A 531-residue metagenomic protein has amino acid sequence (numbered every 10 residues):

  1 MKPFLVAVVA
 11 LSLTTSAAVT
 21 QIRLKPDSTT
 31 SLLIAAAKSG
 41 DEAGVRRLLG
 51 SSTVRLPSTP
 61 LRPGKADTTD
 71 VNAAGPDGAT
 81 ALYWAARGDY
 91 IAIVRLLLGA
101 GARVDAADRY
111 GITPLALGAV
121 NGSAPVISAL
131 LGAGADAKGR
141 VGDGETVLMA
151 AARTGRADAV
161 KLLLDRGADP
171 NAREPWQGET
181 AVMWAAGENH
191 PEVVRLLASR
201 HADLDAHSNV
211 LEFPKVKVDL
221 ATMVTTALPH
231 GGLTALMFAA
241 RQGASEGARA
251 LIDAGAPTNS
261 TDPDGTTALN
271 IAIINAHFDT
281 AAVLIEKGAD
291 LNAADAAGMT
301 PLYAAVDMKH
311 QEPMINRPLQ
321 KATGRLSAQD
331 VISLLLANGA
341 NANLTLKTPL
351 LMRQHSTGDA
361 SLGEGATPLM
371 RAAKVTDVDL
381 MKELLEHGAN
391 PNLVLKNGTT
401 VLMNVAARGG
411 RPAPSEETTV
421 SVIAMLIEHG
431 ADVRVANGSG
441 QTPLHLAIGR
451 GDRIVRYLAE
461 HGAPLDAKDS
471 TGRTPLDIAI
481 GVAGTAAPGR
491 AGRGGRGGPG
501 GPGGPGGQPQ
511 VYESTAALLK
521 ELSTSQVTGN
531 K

Functional and structural regions predicted by a protein language model:
Q21-R23, K321, G484-P509, N530-K531: Disordered, low-complexity segments in secreted/periplasmic proteins that are enriched in proline
I22-W84: N-terminal segments that cap or nucleate solenoid repeat domains
S28, P76-D77, R109-Y110, G142-D143 (+9 more regions): Ankyrin repeat start-site detector
A35-S39, W84-Y90, L117-S123, A150-R156 (+11 more regions): Ankyrin repeat A-helix N-terminal signature
G44, A92-I93, P125-V126, D158-A159 (+8 more regions): Conserved ankyrin/ankyrin-like repeat signature
L49-V54, L61-T69, R95-R103, S128-D136 (+9 more regions): Ankyrin repeat domain, specifically the short helix-to-loop turn at the C-terminus of the second helix of each repeat
A73-A74, V104-A107, A137-R140, P170-E174 (+8 more regions): Ankyrin repeat boundary signal
